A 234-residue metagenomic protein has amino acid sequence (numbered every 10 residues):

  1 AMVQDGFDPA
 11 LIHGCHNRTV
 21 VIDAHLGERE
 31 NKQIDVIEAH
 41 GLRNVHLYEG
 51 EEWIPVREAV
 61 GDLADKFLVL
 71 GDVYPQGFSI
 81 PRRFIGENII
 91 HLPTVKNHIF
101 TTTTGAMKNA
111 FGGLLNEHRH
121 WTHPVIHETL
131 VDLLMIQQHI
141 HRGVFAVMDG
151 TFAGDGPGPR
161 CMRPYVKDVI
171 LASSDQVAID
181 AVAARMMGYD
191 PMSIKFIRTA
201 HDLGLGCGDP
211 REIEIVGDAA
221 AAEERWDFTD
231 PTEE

Functional and structural regions predicted by a protein language model:
V3-E234: Extended, low-polarity segments enriched in aliphatic/aromatic residues
